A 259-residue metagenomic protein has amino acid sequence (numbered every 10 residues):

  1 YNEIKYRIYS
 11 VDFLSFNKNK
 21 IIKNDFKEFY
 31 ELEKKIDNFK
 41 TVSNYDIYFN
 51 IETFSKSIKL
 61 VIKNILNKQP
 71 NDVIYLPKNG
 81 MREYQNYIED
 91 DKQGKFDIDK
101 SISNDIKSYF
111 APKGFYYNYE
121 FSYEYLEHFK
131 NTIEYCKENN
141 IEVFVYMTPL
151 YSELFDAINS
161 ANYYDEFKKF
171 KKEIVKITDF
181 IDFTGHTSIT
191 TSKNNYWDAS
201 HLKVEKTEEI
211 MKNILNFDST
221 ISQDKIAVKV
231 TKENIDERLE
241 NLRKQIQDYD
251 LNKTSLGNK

Functional and structural regions predicted by a protein language model:
Y1-I21: Post-signal peptide N-terminal segment of secreted/secretory-pathway proteins
E3-S10, S43, V175-I181, I214: Hydrophobic transmembrane helix bundles of membrane-integrated enzymes that assemble and modify cell-envelope
V11, N24-N139, A227-K259: Secreted/periplasmic serine-hydrolase-like ester/acetyl group-modifying domain
D12, N19-K23, Y151-N159: Extracytoplasmic/periplasmic soluble domains downstream of a signal peptide or transmembrane helix
I21-E28, S160-N162, W197: Short secondary-structure boundary/capping segments
K100-S192: Flexible, glycine-rich surface segments
A161, D165-K259: C-terminal regions of proteins
